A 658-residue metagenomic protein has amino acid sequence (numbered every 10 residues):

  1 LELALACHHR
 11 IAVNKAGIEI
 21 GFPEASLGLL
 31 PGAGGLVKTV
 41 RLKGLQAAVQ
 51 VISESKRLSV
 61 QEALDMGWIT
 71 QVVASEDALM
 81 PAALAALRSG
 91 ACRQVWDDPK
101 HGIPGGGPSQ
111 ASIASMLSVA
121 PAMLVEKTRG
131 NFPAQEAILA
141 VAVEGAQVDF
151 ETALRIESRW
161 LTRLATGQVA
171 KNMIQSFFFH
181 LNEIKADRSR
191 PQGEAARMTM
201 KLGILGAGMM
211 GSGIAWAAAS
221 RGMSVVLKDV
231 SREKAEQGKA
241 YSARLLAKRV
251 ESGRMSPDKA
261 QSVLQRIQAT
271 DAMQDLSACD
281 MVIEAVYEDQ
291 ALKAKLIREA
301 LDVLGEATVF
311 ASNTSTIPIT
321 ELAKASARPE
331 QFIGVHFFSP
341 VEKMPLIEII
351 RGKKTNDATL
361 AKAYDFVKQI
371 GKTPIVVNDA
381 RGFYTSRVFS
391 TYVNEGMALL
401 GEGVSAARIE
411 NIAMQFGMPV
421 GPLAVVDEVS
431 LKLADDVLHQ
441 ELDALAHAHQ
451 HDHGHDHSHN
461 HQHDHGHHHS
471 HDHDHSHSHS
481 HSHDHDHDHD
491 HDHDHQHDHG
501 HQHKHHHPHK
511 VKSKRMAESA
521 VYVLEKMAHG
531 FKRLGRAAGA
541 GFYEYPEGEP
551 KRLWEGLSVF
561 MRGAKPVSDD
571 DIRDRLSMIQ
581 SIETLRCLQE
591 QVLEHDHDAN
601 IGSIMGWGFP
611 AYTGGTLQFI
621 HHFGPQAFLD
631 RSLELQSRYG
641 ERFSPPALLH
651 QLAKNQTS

Functional and structural regions predicted by a protein language model:
L3, I11-A12, P23-H459, H465 (+1 more regions): N-terminal glycine-rich phosphate-binding loop for ADP-containing cofactors
